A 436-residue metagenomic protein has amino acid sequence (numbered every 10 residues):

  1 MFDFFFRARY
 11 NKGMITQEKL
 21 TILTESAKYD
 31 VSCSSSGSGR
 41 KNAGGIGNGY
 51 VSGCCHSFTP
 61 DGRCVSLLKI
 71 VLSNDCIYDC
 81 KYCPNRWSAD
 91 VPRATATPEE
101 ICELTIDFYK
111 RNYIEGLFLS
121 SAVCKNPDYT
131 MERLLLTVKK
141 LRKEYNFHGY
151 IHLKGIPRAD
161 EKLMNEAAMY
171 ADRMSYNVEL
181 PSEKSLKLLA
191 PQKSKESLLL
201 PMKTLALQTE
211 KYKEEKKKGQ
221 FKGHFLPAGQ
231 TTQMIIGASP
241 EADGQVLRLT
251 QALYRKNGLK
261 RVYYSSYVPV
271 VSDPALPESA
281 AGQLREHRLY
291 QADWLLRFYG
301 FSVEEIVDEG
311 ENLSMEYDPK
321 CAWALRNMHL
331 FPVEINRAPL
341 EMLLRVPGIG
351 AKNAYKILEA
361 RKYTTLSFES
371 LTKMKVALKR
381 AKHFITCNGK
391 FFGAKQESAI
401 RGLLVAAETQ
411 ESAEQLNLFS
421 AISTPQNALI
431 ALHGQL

Functional and structural regions predicted by a protein language model:
M1-D75, I385, A394-L436: Flexible, acidic/Gly-rich N-terminal and inter-domain linker regions that tether and position cofactor-handling modules
M1-F5, H224-L226, G244-G258, Q283-R285 (+4 more regions): Long C-terminal interaction/binding lobes of large macromolecular proteins
L67, C80, L119, Y176 (+3 more regions): Conserved, mostly hydrophobic/aromatic
I70-E99: Canonical Radical SAM [4Fe-4S] cluster-binding loop centered on the CxxxCxxC motif and its immediate flanking residues
C102, I106, K125-I306: Conserved AdoMet/S-adenosylmethionine-binding subsite of the radical SAM
I106-S121, A292: Short Fe-S-cluster ligation motifs
P274-L344, R380-N417, N427-A431, Q435-L436: Long, highly charged, low-complexity intrinsically disordered interaction regions that mediate electrostatic DNA/RNA
